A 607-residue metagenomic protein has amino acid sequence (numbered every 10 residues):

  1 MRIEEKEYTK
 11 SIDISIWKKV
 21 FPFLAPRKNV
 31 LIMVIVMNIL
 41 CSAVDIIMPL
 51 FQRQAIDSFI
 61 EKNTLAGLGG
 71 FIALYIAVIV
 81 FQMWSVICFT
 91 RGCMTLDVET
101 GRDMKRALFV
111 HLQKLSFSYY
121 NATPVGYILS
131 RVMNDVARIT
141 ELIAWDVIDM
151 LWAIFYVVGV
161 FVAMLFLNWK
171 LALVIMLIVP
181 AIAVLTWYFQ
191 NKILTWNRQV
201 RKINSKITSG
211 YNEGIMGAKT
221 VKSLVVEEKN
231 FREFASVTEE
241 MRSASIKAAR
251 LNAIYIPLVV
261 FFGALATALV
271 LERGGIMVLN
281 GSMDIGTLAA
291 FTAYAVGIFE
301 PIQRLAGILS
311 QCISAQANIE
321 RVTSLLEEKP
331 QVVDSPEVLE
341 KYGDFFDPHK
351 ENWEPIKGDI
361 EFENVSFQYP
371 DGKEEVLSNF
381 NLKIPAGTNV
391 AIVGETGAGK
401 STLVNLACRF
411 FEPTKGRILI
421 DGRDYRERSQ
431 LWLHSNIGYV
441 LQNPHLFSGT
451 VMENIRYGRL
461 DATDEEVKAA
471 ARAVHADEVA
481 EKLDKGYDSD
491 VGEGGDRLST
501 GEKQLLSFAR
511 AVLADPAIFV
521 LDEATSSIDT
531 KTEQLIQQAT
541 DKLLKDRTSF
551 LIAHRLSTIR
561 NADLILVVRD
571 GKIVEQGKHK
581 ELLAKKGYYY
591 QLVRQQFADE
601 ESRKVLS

Functional and structural regions predicted by a protein language model:
R2-Y8, V98, R106-S130, N134-R138 (+7 more regions): Short intracellular "coupling" helices and adjacent cytoplasmic loop segments at the cytosolic face of multi-pass
D13-P26, I128: A short amphipathic helical element positioned immediately N-terminal to and/or at the very start of a transmembrane
F21, P26-N29, F117-S118, N134-I143 (+12 more regions): An intracellular "coupling" helix at the cytosolic face of ABC transporter transmembrane type-1 domains
V30, A43, V78-D97, I148-F155 (+6 more regions): Alpha-helical transmembrane segments of multi-pass membrane proteins
L31-C88, G92, L165-K170, E272 (+1 more regions): Transmembrane helix-loop-helix hairpins at lipid-water interfaces of multipass membrane proteins, especially the type-1
V36, V44-M48, S85, D97 (+4 more regions): Hydrophobic alpha-helical transmembrane segments of ABC transporter permease domains
E61-A73, A163-L177, K247-E320, L325-L326: Helix-loop-helix
Y342-S607: ABC-type nucleotide-binding domain
